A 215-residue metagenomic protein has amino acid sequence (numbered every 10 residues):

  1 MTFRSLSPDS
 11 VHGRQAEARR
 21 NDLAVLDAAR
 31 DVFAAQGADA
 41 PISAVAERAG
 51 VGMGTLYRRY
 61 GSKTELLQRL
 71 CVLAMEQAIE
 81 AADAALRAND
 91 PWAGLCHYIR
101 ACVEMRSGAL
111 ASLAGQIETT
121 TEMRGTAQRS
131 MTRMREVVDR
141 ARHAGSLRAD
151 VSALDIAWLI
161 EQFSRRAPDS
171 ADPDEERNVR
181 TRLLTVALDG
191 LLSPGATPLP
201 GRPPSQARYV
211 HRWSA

Functional and structural regions predicted by a protein language model:
M1-D9, M131-H143, D169, P173-A215: C-terminal peripheral helix-coil segments that are non-catalytic and often amphipathic
M1-R48, E65: Basic, helix-initiating cap at the start of DNA-binding domains
G37-A38, R58, R148: Helix-turn-helix/winged-helix DNA-binding modules
G50-Y60: Short hydrophobic/aromatic patch on the recognition helix
R69, E76-G108, E118-R133: Hydrophobic alpha-helical connector segments
A88, C102-A109, A144, F163-R166 (+2 more regions): Phosphate/oxyanion-binding loops and surfaces in catalytic or ligand/nucleic-acid-binding neighborhoods
H97, E118-D169, R177-R182: Amphipathic alpha-helical packing segments from all-alpha helical-bundle domains
S112-T121, R202-S205: Short linear capping/connector segments at secondary-structure termini
